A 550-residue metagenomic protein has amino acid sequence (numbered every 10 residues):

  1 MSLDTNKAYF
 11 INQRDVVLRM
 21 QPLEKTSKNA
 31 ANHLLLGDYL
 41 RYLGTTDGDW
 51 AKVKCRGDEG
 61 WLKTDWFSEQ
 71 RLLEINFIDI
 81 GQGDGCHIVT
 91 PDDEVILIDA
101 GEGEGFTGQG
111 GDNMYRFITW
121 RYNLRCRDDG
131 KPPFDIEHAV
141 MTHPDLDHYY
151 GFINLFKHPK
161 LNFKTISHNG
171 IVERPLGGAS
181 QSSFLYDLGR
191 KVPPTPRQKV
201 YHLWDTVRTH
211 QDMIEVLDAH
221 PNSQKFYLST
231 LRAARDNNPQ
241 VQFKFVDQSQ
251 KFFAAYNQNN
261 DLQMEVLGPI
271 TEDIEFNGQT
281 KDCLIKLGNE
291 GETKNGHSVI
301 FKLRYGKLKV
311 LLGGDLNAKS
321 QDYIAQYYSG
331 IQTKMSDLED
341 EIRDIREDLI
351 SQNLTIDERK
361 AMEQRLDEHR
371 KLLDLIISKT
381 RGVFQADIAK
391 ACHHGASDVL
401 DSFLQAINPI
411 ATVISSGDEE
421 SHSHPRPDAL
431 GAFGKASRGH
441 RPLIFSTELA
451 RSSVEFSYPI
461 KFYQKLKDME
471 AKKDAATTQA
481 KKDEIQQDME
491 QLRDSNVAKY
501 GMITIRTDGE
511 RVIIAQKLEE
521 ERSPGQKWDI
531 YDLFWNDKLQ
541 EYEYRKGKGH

Functional and structural regions predicted by a protein language model:
S2-K7, N32-G48, K52-D58, W66-L72 (+6 more regions): Flexible, acidic/histidine-containing loops and adjacent segments that form or flank the divalent-metal
L18-Q21, D84-I88, L97-I98, E104-G108 (+3 more regions): Short, solvent-exposed loop/turn elements at domain surfaces
M20-L36: SH3/SH3-like (including bacterial SH3b) beta-barrel domains that bind proline-rich motifs or cell-wall ligands
Q70-E94, A100-E102: An acidic-aromatic substrate-binding cleft motif
D84, E104-G105, P144-Y150, V172-L176 (+4 more regions): Active-site environment of divalent metal-dependent phosphoester hydrolases
P91-I96, G105-H168, I377-A396, N408-V413: Active-site metal-binding motif and surrounding structural segment of the metallo-beta-lactamase
I376-T380, A386-Y458: Internal alpha/beta domain cores that form substrate/cofactor-binding pockets in large enzymes and binding proteins
